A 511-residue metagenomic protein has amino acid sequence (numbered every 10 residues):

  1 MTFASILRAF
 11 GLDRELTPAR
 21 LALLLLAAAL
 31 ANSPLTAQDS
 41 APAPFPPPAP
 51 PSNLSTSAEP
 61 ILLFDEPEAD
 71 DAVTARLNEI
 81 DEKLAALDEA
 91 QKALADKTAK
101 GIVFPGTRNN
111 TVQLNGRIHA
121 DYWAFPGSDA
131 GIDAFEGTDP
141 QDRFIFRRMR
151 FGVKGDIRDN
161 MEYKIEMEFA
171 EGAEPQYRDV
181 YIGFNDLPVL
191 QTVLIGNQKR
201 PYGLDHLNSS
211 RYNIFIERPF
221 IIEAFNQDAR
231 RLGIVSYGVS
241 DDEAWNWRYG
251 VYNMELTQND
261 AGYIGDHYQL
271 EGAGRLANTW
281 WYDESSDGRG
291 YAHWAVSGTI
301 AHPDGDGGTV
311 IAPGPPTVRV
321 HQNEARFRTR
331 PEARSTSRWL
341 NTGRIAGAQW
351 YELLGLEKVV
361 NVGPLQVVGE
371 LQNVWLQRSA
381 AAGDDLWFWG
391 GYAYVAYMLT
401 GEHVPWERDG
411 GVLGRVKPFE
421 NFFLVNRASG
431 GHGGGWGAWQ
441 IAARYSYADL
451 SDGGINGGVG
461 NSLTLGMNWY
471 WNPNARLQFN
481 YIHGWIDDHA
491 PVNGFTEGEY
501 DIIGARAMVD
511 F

Functional and structural regions predicted by a protein language model:
M1, N278-S286, G484, H489-G494: C-terminal intrinsically disordered extensions
M1-P18: N-terminal secretory signal peptides that target proteins for export/translocation
F3, P34-D121, P126-G131, A244 (+2 more regions): N-terminal periplasmic/intermembrane-space "pro-region" immediately following the signal or transit peptide
S5, T17, V73, I80 (+8 more regions): Short alpha-helical segments used as structural interaction elements across diverse proteins
A9, R20, D88, R427-A428: Extended rod-forming repeat segments used as scaffolds/tethers
R20-S33: Bacterial N-terminal signal peptides
I61-L63, E68, T74, F184 (+2 more regions): Outer-membrane beta-barrel pore domains
K100-D306, V310-P313, W387-G433, Q440-G453: Outer membrane beta-barrel
